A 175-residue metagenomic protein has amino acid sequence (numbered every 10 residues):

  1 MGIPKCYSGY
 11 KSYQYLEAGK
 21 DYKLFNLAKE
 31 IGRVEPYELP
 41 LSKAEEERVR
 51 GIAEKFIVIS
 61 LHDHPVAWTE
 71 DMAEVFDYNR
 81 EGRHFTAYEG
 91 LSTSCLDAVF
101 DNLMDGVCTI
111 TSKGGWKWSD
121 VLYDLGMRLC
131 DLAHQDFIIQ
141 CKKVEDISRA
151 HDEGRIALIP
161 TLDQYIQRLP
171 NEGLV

Functional and structural regions predicted by a protein language model:
M1-V175: N-terminal hydrophobic targeting/anchoring segments and the immediately downstream early-domain regions of hydrolases
